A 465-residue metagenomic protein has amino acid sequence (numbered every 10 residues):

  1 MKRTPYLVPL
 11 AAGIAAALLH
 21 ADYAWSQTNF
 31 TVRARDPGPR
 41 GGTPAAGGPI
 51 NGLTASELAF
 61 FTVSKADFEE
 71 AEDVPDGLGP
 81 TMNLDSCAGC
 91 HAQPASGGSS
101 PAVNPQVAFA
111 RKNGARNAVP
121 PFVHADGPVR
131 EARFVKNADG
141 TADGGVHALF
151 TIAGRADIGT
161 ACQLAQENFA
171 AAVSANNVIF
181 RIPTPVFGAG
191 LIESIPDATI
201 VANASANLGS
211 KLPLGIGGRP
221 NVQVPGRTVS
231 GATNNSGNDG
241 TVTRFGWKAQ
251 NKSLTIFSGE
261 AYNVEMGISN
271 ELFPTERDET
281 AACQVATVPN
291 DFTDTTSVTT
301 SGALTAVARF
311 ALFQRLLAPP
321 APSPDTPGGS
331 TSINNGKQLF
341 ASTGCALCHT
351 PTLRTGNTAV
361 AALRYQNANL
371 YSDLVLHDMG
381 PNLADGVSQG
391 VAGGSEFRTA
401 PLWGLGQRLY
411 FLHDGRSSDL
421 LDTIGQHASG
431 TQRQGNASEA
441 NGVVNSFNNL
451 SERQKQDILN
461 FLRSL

Functional and structural regions predicted by a protein language model:
M1-T4: Positively charged n-region of N-terminal signal peptides that target proteins for export
P9-L18: Bacterial N-terminal signal peptides
A21-L465: Periplasmic c-type cytochrome electron-transfer domains
